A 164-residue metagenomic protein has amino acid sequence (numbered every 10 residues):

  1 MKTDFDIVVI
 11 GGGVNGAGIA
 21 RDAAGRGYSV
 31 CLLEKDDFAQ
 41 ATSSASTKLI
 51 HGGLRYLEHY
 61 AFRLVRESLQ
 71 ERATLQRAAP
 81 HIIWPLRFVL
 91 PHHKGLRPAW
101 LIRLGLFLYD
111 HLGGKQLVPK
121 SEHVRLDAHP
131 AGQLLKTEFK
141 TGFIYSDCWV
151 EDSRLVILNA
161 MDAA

Functional and structural regions predicted by a protein language model:
K2-N15: Beta1/beta-strand and adjacent pyrophosphate-binding region of the FAD-binding site in flavoprotein oxidoreductases
V14-R21, N159: Extended, hydrophobic alpha-helical segments in both membrane/secreted and soluble proteins
A20, A24-G25, D162-A164: Gly/Ala-rich phosphate-binding loop of Rossmann-like dinucleotide-binding domains, activating on the conserved
A24-S44: Glycine-rich FAD pyrophosphate-binding loop
S43, K94-P98, W149: Hydrophobic alpha-helical scaffolding
K48-G132: Dinucleotide-binding Rossmann-like beta1-alpha1 core, especially the glycine-rich loop that anchors the ADP
L90, H129-A164: Helix-loop-beta segment of a Rossmann-like dinucleotide-binding subdomain
